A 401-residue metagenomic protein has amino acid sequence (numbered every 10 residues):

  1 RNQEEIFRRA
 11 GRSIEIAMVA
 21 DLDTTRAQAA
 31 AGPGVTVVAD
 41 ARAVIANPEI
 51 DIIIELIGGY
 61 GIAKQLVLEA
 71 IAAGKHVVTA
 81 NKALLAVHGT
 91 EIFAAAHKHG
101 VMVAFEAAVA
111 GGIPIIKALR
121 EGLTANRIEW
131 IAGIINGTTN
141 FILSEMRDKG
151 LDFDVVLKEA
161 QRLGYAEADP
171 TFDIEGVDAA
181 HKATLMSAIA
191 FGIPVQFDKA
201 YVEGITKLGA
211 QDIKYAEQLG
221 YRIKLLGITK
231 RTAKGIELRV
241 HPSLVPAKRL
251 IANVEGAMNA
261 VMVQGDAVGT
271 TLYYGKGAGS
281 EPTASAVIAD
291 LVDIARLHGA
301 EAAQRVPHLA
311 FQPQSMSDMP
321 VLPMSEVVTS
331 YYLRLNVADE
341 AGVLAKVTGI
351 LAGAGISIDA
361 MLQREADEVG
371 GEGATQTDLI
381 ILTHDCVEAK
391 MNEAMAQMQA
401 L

Functional and structural regions predicted by a protein language model:
R1-A73: N-terminal glycine-/serine-/threonine-rich beta1-alpha1-beta2 phosphate-ribose binding loop of Rossmann-like
A10-S13, P170-D173, P194-V202, K224-L225 (+2 more regions): Flexible, glycine/charged-enriched surface loops at secondary-structure junctions
I57-A73, A80-E121: Rossmann-fold NAD(P)-binding glycine/threonine-rich loop
H76-V78, I358: A short hydrophobic/small-residue beta-strand
H97-D178, L185: Rossmann-like NAD(P)H-binding beta-loop-alpha module
V155-N253, M258-A260, G279: Substrate-binding/catalytic subdomain of NAD(P)-dependent oxidoreductase enzymes
G269-T271, G275-E281: Glycine-rich phosphate/pyrophosphate-binding beta-alpha loops
A286, L291-L401: A conserved regulatory-domain signal marking ACT and ACT-like small-molecule sensing domains and adjacent regulatory
